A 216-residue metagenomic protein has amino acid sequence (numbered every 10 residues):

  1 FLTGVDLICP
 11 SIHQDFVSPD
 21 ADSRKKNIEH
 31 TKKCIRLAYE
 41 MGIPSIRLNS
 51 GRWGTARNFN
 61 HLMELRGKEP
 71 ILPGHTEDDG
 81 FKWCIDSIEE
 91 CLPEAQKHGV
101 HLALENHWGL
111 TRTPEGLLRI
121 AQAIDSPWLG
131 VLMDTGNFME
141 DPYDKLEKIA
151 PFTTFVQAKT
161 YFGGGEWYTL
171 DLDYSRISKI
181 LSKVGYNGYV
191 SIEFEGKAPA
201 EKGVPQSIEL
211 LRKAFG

Functional and structural regions predicted by a protein language model:
F1-C9, F16-G130: Active-site acidic/histidine proton-transfer and metal-coordination neighborhood in alpha/beta enzyme cores
G4, S11, S50-R52, T153 (+2 more regions): Short, small-residue-rich loop/turn micro-motifs
H13-Q14, S191: Generic secondary-structure boundary/loop-capping signal
G42-S45, E89, P93, K97 (+1 more regions): Histidine-acidic metal/acid-base catalytic patches
